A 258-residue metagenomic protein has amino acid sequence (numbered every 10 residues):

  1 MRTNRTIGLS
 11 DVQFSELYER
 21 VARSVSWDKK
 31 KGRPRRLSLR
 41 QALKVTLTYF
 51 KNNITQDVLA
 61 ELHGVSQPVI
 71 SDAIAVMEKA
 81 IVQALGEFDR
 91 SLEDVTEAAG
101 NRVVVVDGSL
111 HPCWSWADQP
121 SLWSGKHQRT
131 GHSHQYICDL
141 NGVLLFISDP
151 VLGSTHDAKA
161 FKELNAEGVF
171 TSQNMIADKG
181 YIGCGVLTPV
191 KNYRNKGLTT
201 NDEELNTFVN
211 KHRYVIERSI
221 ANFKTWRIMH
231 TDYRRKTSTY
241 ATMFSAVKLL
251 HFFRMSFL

Functional and structural regions predicted by a protein language model:
M1-K31: Charged, often Cys/His-bearing segments associated with DNA-binding zinc-finger transcription factors
T6-G8, P34-L37, T48: Short secondary-structure boundary/capping segments within folded domains
S10, S38, T199-N201: Ser/Thr-centered flexible coil motifs
K29-R35, Y233: A short glycine/serine-rich beta->alpha loop
S38-N52: Short, amphipathic alpha-helical "recognition" segments used to contact nucleic acids or chromatin
Y49, V58-L258: Short, well-ordered secondary-structure "scaffold" segments embedded in the functional core of diverse domains
